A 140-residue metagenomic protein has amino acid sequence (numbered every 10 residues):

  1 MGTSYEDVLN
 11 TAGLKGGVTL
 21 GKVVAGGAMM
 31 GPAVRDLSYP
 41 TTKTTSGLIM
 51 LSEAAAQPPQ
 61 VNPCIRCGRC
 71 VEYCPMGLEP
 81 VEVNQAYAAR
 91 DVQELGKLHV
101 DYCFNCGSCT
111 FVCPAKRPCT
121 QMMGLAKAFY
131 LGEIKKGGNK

Functional and structural regions predicted by a protein language model:
M1-A115, Q121-A126, G132, K136-K140: Redox cofactor-anchoring modules in respiratory/redox and cofactor-processing assemblies
